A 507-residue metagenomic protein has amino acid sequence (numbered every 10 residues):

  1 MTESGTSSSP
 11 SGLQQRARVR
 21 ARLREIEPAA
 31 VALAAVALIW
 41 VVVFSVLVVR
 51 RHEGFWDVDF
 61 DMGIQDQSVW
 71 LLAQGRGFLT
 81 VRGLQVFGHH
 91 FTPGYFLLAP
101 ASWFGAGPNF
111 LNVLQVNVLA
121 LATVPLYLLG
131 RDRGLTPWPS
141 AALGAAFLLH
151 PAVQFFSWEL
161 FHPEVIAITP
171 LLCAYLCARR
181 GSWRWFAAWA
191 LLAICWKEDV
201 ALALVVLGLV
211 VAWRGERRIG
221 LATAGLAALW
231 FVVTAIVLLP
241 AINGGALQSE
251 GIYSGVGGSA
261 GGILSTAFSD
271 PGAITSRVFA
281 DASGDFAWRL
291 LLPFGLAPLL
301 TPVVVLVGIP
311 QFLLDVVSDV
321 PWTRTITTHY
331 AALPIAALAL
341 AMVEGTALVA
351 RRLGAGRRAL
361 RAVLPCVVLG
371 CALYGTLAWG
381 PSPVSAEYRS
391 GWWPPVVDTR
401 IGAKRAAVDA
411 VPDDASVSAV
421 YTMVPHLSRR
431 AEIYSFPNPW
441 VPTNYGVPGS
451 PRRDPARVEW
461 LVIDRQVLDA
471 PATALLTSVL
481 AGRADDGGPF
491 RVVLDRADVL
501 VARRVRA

Functional and structural regions predicted by a protein language model:
M1-V46, R131, R218-A222: Start-transfer (signal-anchor) and selected internal transmembrane alpha helices of multi-pass inner/ER membrane
A34-L38, A224-L229, V349-S382: Signature aromatic-anchored transmembrane alpha helix within multi-pass, membrane-resident enzymes that catalyze glycan
I64-L72, L84-G107, L290: Short hydrophobic/aromatic helix or loop-helix immediately within or flanking a transmembrane segment in polytopic
F110-G134, C173: Transmembrane-helix motifs of polytopic, lipid-linked glycan transferases
G134, I166, L172-W185, A212-G215: Membrane-interface transmembrane helices that cradle and orient dolichyl/undecaprenyl
S140-P151, A190, I194: Short helix- or helix-capping micro-motifs that position conserved polar/aromatic residues at function-defining sites
A203-L229: Perimembrane helix-loop-helix junctions
L306-G354: Hydrophobic/aromatic-rich transmembrane helices and adjacent perimembrane loops
